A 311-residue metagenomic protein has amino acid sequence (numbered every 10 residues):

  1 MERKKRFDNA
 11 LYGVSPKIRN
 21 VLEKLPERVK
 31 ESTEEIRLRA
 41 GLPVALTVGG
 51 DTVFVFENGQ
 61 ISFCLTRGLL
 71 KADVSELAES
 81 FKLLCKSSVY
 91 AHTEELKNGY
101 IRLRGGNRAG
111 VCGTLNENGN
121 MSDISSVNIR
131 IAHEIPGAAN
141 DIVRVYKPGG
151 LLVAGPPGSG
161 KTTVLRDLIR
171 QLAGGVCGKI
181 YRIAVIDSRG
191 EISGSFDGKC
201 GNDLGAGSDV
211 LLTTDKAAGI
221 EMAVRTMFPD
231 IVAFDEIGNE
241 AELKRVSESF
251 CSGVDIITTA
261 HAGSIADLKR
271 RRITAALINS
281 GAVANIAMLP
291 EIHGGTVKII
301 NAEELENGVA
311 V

Functional and structural regions predicted by a protein language model:
M1-R104, G174: N-terminal accessory targeting/assembly segments
S87-P148: P-loop NTP-binding catalytic core
R104, N118-S122, N285-V311: Conserved P-loop NTPase
V153: Hydrophobic anchor at the beta1->P-loop junction of P-loop NTPases
K161: Conserved lysine of the Walker
V164, L168: Hydrophobic positions on the alpha1 helix immediately C-terminal to the Walker A/P-loop
A173-E221: P-loop NTPase switch/communication element
M227-E291: Conserved P-loop NTPase nucleotide-binding/switch module
